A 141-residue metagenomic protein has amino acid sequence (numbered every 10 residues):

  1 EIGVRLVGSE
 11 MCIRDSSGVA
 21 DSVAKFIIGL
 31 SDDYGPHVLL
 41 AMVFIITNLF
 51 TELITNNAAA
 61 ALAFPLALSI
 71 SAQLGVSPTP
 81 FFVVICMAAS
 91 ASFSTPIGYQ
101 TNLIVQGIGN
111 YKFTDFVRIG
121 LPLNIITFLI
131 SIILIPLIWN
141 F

Functional and structural regions predicted by a protein language model:
E1-I13: Single conserved hydrophobic/aromatic residue that forms the stacking wall/gate of nucleotide- or nucleobase-binding
R14-A20, L49-L62, A91-Q100: Short helix-coil transition sites and intra-membrane helix breaks within transmembrane domains of multi-pass
S17-S31, N140: Membrane-interface helix termini and inter-helical loops of multi-pass transporters
V19, V76, N110-Y111: Helix N-cap/coil-helix junction residues
S22-F26, A58-I70, F82-V83, Y99-N110: Re-entrant/interfacial helical elements at transmembrane boundaries that shape and gate the permeation pathway
S31-I70, L74, P78, C86: Hydrophobic alpha-helical transmembrane segments of multi-pass integral membrane proteins, predominantly secondary
V83-F141: Juxtamembrane and boundary regions of transmembrane helices in multi-pass small-molecule transporters and channels
